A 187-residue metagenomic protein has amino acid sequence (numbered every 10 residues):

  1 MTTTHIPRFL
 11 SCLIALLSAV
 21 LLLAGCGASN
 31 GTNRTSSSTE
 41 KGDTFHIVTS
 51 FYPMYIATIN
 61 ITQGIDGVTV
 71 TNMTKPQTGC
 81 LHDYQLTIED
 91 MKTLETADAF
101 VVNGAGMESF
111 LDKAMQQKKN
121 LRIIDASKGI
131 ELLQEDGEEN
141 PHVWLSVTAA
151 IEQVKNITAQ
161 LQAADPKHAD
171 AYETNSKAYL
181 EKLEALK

Functional and structural regions predicted by a protein language model:
M1-T3: N-terminal hydrophobic targeting signals that begin at the initiator methionine
I6-N30: Sec-dependent N-terminal signal peptides of Gram-positive bacterial secreted proteins and lipoproteins
G25-K187: Extracytoplasmic metal-acquisition and chelation regions
